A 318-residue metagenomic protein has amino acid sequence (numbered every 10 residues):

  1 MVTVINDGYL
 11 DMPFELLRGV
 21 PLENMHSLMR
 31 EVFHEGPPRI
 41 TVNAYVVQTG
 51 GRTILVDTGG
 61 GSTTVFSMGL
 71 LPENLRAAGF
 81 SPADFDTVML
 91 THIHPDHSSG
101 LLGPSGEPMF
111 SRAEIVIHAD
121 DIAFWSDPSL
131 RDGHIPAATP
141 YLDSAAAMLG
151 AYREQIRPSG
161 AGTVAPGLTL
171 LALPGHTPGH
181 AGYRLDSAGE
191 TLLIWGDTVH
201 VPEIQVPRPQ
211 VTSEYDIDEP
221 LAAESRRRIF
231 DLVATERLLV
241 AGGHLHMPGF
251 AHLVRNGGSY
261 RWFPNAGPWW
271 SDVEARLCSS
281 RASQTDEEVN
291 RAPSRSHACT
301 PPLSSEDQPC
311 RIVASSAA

Functional and structural regions predicted by a protein language model:
M1-R76, D84-T87, G189-D197, C278-A282: Metallo-beta-lactamase
M1-V4, A44-Q48, I54, P158-A188: Core dinuclear metal-dependent hydrolase active-site scaffold
D7-G8, T58-G61, I93, D120-D121 (+3 more regions): Active-site metal-binding loops of divalent metal-dependent hydrolases
G69, R76-F80, D84, S111-A172 (+1 more regions): Metallo-beta-lactamase
F85-D96: Metallo-beta-lactamase
A188-Q284: Cap/insert and terminal regions of metallo-dependent hydrolase folds
A298-T300: Short hydrophobic alpha-helical segments enriched in small aliphatic residues
P309-A317: Short, intrinsically disordered C-terminal tails of secreted or membrane-associated proteins
